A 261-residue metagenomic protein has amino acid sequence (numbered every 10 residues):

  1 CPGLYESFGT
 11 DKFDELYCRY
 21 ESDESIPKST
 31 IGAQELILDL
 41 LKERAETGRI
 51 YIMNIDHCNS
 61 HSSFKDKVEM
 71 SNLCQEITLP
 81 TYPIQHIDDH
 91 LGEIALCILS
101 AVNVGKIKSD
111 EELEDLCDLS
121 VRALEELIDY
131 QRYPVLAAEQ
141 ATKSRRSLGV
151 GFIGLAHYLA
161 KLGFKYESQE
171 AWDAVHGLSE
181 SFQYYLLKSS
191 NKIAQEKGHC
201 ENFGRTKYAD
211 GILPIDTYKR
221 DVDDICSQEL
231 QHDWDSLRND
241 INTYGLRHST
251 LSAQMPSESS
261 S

Functional and structural regions predicted by a protein language model:
C1-T47, I55: Polar, glycine-rich mid-to-C-terminal structural blocks that act as macromolecule-binding/assembly scaffolds
F8, S25-A33, K42, L91 (+5 more regions): Catalytic cores of large soluble enzymes that bind and process phosphate-bearing ligands
D14-Y17, N54, C74, C97 (+1 more regions): Aromatic-residue hotspot detector
K28, A33-L40, A45, I55-T81 (+2 more regions): Conserved mixed alpha/beta core segments that line enzyme active sites in large multi-domain catalysts
D39, I98, G154-Y158, A174 (+1 more regions): A general alpha-helix detector
R44-T142, S147, F152-L162: Function-dense linear segments that define catalytic or interfacial modules in macromolecule-processing proteins
C117-E139, K165-S257: Internal maturation/activation junctions in enzymes
